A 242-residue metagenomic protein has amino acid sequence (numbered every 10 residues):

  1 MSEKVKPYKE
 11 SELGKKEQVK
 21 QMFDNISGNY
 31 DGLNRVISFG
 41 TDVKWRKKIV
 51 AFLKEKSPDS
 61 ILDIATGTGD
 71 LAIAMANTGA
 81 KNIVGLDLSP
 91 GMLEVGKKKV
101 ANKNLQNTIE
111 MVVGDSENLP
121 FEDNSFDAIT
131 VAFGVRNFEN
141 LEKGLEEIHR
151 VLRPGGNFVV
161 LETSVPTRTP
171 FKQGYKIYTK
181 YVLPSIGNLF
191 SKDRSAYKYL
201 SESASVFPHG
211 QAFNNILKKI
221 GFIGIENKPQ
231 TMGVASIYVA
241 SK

Functional and structural regions predicted by a protein language model:
M1-K20: N-terminal auxiliary segments of SAM/dcSAM-dependent transferases
E17-Q18, L88, L161, V165-I216 (+1 more regions): C-terminal alpha-helical "lid/dimerization" subdomain adjacent to the S-adenosyl-L-methionine
N29-G32, S38-D59, A74: Conserved alpha-helix/loop element of class I SAM-dependent methyltransferases that forms part of the SAM/SAH-binding
Y30, I129-T130: Hydrophobic beta-strand segment of the Class I
S60-N118: Class I SAM-dependent methyltransferase SAM/SAH-binding core
E117-A128: A short acidic, Gly/Pro-enriched loop at the edge of an enzyme's catalytic core that lines a small-molecule cofactor
E142-N157: A short glycine-rich, Lys/Arg-flanked "PGG" loop and its adjoining helix->strand segment in the class I
N214, I220-K242: Core SAM-dependent methyltransferase catalytic element
